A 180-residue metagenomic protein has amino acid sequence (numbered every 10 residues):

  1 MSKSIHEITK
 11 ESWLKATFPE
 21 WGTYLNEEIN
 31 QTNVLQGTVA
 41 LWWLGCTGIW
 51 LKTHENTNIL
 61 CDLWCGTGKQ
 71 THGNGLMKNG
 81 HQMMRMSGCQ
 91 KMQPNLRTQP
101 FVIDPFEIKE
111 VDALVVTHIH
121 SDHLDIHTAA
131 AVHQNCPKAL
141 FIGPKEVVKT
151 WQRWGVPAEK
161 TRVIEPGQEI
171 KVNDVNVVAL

Functional and structural regions predicted by a protein language model:
I5-Q36, F141-L180: Metallo-beta-lactamase
T23-N33, T57-V115, T128-A131: Pre-active-site segment of Zn-dependent metallo-hydrolases
G37-T38, T47, P137, P166: Residue-level marker for the onset of beta-strands and adjacent loop->beta junctions in well-ordered domains
A40-W43, L60-D62, N176-L180: Active-site-proximal beta-strand elements of phosphoester/diester hydrolases
G48-K52: Short beta-strand scaffold segments in enzyme catalytic cores
H54-N56, D174: Glycine-centered tight beta-turn/hairpin loop motif at sheet-sheet or coil-to-beta transitions
Q70-G73, P94, F101-I170: Active-site HxH/HxHxD metal-binding segment of metal-dependent hydrolases
